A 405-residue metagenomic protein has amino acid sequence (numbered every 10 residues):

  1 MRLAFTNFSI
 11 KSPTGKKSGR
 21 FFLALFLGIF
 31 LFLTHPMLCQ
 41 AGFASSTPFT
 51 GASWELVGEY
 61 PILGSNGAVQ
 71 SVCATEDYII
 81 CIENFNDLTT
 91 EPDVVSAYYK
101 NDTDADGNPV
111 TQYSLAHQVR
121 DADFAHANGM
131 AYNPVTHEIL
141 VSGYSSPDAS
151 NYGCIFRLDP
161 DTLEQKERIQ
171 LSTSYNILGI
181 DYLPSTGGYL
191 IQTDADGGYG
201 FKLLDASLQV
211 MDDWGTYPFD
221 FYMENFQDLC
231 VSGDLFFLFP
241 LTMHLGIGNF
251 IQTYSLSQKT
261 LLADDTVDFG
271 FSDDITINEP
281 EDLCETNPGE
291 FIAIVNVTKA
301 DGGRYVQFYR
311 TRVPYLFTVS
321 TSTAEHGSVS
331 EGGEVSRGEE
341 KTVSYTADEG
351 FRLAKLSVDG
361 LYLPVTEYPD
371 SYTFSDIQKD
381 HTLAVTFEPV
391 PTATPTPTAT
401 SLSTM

Functional and structural regions predicted by a protein language model:
A52-L63, N108-D121, E164-Q170, V210-D220 (+1 more regions): A short beta-strand motif characteristic of beta-propeller blades
Y60-E91: Beta-strand-rich domains and repeat architectures in extracellular enzymes and scaffolds, especially beta-propellers
S65-C73, A122-A131, L171-L183, F221-V231 (+1 more regions): Repeated scaffold domains used in trafficking and secretory/extracellular systems, primarily beta-propellers
L88-Y99, D148-F156, G197-L204, L245-Y254 (+1 more regions): Structural motif
G107-T136, G143: Blade-loop segments of beta-propeller domains
D220-Q258: Loop/turn-rich, solvent-exposed surfaces of beta-rich toroidal or solenoidal domains
Y315-T321, T366-T392: Conserved "repeat-terminator" motif of extracellular CCP/Sushi domains
E340-T373: Surface-exposed interfaces of beta-sheet-rich extracellular modules
